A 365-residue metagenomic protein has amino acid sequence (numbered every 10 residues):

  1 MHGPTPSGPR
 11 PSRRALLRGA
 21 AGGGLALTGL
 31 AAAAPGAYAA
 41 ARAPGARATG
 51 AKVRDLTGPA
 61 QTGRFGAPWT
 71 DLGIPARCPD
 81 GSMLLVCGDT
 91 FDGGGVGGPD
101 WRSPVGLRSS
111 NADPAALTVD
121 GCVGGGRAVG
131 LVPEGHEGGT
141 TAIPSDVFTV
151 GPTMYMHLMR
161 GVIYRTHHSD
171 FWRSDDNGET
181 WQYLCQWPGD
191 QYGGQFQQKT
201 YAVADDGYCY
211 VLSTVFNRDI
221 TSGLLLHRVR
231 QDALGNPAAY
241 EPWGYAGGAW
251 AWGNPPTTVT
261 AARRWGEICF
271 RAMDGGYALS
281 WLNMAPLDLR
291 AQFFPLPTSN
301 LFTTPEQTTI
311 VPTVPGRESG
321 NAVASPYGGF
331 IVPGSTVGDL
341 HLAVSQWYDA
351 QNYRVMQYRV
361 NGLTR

Functional and structural regions predicted by a protein language model:
M1-S12, G23-L30, Y38: N-terminal secretory signal peptides
A31-A48: C-terminal segment of N-terminal export signals and the immediately downstream linker at the start of the mature
A43-A67, R77-G138, T149-G193, D206-R263 (+3 more regions): Beta-rich carbohydrate-recognition and catalytic domains
D71-I74, G139-D146, Q197-Y201, G266-C269 (+1 more regions): Beta-propeller and closely related beta-sheet repeat lectin domains
V323: Short glycine-biased active-site loop of nucleotidyltransferases that positions the nucleotide triphosphate and helps
